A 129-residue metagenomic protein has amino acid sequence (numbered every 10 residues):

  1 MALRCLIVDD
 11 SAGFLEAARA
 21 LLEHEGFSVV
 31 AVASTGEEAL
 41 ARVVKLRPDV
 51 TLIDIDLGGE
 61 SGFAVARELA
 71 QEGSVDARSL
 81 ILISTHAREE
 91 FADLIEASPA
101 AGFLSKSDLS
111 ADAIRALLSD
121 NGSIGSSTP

Functional and structural regions predicted by a protein language model:
D9, D54: Active-site residues of response regulator receiver
A12-A31: Two-component/phosphorelay signaling modules centered on CheY-like receiver
V32, G58: The feature encodes the CheY-like receiver
T35-E38, S61-A64: Acidic catalytic/metal-coordinating carboxylates
G62, L94-G102: As written
F63-D76: Short amphipathic alpha-helix used as the core "switch/output" element in two-component signaling
I83-S84: Hydrophobic/aromatic residues positioned on beta-strands within the core alpha/beta folds
E90, S107-L118: C-terminal output helix
